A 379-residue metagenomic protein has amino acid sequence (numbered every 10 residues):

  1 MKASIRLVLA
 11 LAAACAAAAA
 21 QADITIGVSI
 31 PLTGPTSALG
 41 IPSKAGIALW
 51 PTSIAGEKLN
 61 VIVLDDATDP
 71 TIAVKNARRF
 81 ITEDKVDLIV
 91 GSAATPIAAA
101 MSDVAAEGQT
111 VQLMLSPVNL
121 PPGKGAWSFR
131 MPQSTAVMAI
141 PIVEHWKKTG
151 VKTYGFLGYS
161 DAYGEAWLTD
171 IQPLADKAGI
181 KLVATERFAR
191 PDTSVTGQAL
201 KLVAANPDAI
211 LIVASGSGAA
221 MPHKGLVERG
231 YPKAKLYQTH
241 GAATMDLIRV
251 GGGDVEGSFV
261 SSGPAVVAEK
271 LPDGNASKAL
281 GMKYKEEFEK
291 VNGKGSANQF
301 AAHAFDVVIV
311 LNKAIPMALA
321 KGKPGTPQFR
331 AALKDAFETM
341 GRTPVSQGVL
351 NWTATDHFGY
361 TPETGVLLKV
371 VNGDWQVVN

Functional and structural regions predicted by a protein language model:
A3, L7-A12, A22-N379: Extracytosolic ligand-binding ectodomains
